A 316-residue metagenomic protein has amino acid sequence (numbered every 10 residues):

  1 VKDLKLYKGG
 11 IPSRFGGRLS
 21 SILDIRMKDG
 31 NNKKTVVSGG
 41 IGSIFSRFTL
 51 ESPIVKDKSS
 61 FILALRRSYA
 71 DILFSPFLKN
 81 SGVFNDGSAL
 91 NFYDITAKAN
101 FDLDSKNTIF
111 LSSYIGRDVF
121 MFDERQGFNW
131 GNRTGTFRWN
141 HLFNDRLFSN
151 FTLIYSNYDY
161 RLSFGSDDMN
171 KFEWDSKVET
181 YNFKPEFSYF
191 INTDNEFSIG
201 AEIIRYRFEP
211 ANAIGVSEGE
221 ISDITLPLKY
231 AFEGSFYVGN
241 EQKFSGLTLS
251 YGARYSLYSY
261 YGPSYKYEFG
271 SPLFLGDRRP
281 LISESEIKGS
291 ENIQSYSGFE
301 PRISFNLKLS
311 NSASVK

Functional and structural regions predicted by a protein language model:
V1-K34, R47-T49: A beta-strand signature from Gram-negative outer-membrane beta-barrel systems, especially the internal plug domain
G10, M27-D29, S43-F45, I54-K56 (+7 more regions): Transmembrane beta-strands of outer-membrane beta-barrel pores
L19-S21, T35-V37, I44-F48, Y93-A97 (+6 more regions): Hydrophobic, lipid-facing positions within transmembrane beta-strands of outer-membrane proteins
M27, I41, S52-I54, F101 (+7 more regions): Residue-level signature of outer-membrane beta-barrel architecture
K34-V36, N80-N85, F120-Q126, T134-R138 (+6 more regions): Extracellular loop and loop/strand-boundary signature of outer-membrane beta-barrel proteins
I44-R67, S81-V119, N129-Y155, I191-N195: Transmembrane beta-barrel wall of Gram-negative outer-membrane proteins
F74-N80, S112-G116, F120-F128, R161-N170 (+3 more regions): Outer-membrane beta-barrel translocator domains and adjoining extracellular loop/strand segments of Gram-negative
A201-S314: Signature of Gram-negative outer-membrane beta-barrel scaffolds
